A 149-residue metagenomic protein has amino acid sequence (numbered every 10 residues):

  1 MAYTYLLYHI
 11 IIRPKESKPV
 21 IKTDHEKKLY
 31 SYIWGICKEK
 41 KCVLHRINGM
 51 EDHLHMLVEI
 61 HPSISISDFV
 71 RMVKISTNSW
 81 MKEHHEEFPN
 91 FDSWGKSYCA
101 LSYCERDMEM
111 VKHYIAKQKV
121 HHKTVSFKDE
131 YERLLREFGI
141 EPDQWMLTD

Functional and structural regions predicted by a protein language model:
M1-D149: Basic nucleic-acid-binding interfaces
